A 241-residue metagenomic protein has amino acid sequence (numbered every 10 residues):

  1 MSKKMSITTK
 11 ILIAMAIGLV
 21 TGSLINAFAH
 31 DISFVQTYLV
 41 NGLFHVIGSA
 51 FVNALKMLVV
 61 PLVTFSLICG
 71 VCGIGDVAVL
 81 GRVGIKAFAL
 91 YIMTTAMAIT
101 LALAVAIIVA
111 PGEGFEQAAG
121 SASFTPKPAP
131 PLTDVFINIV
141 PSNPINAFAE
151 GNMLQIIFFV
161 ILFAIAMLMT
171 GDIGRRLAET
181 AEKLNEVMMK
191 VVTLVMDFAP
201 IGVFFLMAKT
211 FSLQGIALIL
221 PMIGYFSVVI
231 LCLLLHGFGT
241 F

Functional and structural regions predicted by a protein language model:
S2-T8, L12, L19-S23, D31 (+6 more regions): Signature of multi-pass transmembrane helix bundles
L43-G48: Membrane-interface segments at the starts/ends of alpha-helical transmembrane spans
L62-C69: Small-residue-rich hydrophobic transmembrane alpha-helices
